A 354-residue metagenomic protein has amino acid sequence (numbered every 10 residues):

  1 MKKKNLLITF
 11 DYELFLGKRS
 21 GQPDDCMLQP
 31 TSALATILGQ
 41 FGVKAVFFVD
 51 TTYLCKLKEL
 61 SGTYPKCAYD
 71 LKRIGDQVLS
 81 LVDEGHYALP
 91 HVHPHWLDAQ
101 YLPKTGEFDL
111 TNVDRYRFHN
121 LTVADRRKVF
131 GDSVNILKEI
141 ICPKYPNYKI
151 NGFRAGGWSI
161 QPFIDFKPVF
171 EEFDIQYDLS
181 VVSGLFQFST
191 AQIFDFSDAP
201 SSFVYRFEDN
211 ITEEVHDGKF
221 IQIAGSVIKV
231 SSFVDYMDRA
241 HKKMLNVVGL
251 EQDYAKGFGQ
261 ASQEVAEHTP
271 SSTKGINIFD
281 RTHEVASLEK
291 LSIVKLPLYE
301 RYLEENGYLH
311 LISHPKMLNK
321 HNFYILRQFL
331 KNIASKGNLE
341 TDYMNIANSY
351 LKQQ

Functional and structural regions predicted by a protein language model:
M1-Y87, N151-R154, S183-L185, L311 (+3 more regions): Active-site beta->alpha N-cap acidic-glycine motif
R19, Y101-L102, I164-P168: Distinct, well-ordered alpha-helical segments
D24-L34, C67-G75, R127-D132, S201-Y205 (+2 more regions): Well-ordered, non-membrane alpha-helical segments in soluble/globular domains
A33, I37, S80, D132-I140 (+3 more regions): Amphipathic alpha-helical segments that form well-ordered structural scaffolds and often line/cohere around active
G42-V43, K149, D174-Q176, E305-G307: Short loop/turn motifs at secondary-structure junctions
V49-S159, V181, G218-M237, Y308-P315 (+1 more regions): Metal-dependent polysaccharide deacetylase catalytic core of the NodB/CE4 family, i.e., the active-site-bearing domain
A155-Y302: Active-site-adjacent pocket scaffolds in enzyme catalytic domains
H216-I228, T273-I278, E300-Q354: Active-site and substrate-binding clefts of carbohydrate-active enzymes
